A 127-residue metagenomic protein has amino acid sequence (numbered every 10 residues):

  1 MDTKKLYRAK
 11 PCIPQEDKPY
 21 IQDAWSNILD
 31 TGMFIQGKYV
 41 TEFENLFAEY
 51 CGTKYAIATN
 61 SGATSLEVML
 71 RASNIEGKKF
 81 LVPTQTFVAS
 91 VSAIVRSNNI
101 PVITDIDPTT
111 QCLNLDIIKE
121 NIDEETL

Functional and structural regions predicted by a protein language model:
M1-M33: N-terminal "arm"/small-domain region of PLP-dependent enzymes with the aminotransferase-like
D2-T3, I21-S26, E44, V68-R71 (+2 more regions): A short alpha-helix capping/helix-coil boundary motif
Y7-K10, T59-N60, V82: Short beta-strand segments
P19, D23-D30, K38-G52, D116-E120 (+1 more regions): Replace "anionic and nucleotidyl ligands
M33, K38-K79, A93-S97, I103-D105: Phosphate-binding glycine-rich loop
A72-L127: PLP-dependent aminotransferase-like
